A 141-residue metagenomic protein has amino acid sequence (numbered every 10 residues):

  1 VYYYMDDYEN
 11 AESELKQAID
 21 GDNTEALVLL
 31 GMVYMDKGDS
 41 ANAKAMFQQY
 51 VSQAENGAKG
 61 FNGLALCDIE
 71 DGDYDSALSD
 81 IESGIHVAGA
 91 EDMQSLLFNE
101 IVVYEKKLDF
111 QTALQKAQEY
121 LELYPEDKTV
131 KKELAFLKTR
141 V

Functional and structural regions predicted by a protein language model:
Y4-M5, D36-K37, E70-D71, K106 (+1 more regions): Register position in tetratricopeptide repeats
D20-N23, E55, G89-E91, P125: Short coil turns that delineate tetratricopeptide repeat
E25, K59, D92-S95, T129: Start-of-helix register in tetratricopeptide repeats
L29-M32, G63, F98-N99, E133: Canonical tetratricopeptide repeat
